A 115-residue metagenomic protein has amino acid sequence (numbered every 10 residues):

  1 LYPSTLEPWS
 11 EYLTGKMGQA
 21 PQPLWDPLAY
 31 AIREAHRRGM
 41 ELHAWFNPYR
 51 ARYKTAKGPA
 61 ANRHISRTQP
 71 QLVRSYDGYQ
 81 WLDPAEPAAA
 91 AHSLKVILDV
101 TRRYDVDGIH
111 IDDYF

Functional and structural regions predicted by a protein language model:
L1, P48-R52, F115: Solvent-exposed loop/turn segments at secondary-structure junctions within structured extracellular/periplasmic domains
L1, R103-D107: Catalytic domains of carbohydrate-active enzymes, especially glycoside hydrolases
L1-Q22: Aromatic-lined carbohydrate-binding/catalytic grooves of carbohydrate-active enzymes
G18-Q22, P27-L28, R33, H43-Y104: Active-site-adjacent "subsite" loops/lids of carbohydrate-active enzymes
A35, G108: Basic, glycine-enriched DNA-binding surface that flanks or lies within the catalytic cores of DNA
L42-A44, I109-I111: Hydrophobic faces of well-ordered beta-strands that scaffold small-molecule active sites in alpha/beta enzyme cores
I97, D112-Y114: Loop-centered beta-sheet repeat module
